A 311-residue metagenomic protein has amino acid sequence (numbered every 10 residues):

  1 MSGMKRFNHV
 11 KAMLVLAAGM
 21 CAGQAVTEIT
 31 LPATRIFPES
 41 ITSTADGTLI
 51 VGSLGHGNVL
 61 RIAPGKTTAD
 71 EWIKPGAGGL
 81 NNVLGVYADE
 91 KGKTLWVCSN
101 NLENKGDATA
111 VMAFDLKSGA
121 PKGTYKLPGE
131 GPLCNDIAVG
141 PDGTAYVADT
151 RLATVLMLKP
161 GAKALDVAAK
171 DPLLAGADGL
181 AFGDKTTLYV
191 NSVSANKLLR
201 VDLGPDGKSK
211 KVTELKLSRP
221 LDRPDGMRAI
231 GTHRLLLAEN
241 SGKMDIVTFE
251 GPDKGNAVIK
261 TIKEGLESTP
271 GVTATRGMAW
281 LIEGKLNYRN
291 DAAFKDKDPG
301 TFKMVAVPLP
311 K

Functional and structural regions predicted by a protein language model:
G23-I36, V307: A short helix->beta-strand "capping" segment at the edge of beta-propeller domains
A25-L31, T68-G76, A120-L127, A164-D171 (+2 more regions): A short beta-strand motif characteristic of beta-propeller blades
P32-T48, L54, A77-L102, L127-A145 (+4 more regions): Beta-rich, blade/repeat-based domains predominating in secreted/periplasmic proteins but also intracellular
L54, N100-L102, T150-L152, V193 (+2 more regions): Short loop/turn segments immediately following the C-termini of beta-strands
G57-L60, E103-K105, V111, A153-L156 (+3 more regions): Structural signal for beta-propeller blades
A63-T67, D115-A120, K159-K163, D202-G207 (+2 more regions): Short loop/turn segments that connect beta-strands within beta-propeller blades
C98-A108, G284-G300: Short, conserved, GDST-rich strand-edge loop motifs in beta-rich repeat architectures
T109-K117, K297-P310: Beta-propeller blade signature
